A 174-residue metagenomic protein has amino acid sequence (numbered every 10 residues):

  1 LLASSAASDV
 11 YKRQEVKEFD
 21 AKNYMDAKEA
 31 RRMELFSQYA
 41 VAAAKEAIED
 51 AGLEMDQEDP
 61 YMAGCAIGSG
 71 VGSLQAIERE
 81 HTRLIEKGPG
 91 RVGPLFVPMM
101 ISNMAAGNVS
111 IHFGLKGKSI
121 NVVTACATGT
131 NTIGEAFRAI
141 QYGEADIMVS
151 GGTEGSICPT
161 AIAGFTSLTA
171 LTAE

Functional and structural regions predicted by a protein language model:
L1-A7, Y11: Single conserved hydrophobic/aromatic residue that forms the stacking wall/gate of nucleotide- or nucleobase-binding
R13, A40-V41, A106, I133: A general structural signal for well-ordered alpha-helical segments in protein cores
E15-A27: A short small-residue
M25-M33, V92-P94: A short glycine/serine-rich beta->alpha loop
A30-M55: N-terminal amphipathic, basic-rich helices that act as targeting or association modules
E49-Y61, G70-E174: Acyl-thioester C-C bond-transforming condensing/cleaving domain
